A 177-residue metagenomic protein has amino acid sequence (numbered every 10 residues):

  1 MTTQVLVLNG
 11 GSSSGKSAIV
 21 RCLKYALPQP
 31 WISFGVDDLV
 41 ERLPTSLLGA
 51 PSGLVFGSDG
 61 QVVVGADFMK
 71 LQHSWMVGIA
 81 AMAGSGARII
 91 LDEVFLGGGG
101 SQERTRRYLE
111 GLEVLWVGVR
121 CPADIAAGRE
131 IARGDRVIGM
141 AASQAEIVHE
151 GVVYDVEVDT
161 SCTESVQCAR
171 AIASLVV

Functional and structural regions predicted by a protein language model:
L8: Hydrophobic anchor at the beta1->P-loop junction of P-loop NTPases
G11: P-loop (Walker A) phosphate-binding loop of NTP-binding proteins
S14: ATP-binding Walker
S17: Walker A/P-loop
C22-K70: Conserved substrate/cofactor phosphate-moiety recognition/catalytic segment in nucleotide-dependent phosphotransferases
V62-G111: Glycine-rich phosphate-binding loop used to anchor ATP phosphates in small-molecule kinases, encompassing both
E110-E130, V158: Conserved phosphate-donor/acceptor-positioning beta-strand/loop module used by diverse small-molecule
G128-A171, V177: Small-molecule kinase domains that catalyze NTP-dependent phosphoryl transfer to phosphate-bearing small molecules
